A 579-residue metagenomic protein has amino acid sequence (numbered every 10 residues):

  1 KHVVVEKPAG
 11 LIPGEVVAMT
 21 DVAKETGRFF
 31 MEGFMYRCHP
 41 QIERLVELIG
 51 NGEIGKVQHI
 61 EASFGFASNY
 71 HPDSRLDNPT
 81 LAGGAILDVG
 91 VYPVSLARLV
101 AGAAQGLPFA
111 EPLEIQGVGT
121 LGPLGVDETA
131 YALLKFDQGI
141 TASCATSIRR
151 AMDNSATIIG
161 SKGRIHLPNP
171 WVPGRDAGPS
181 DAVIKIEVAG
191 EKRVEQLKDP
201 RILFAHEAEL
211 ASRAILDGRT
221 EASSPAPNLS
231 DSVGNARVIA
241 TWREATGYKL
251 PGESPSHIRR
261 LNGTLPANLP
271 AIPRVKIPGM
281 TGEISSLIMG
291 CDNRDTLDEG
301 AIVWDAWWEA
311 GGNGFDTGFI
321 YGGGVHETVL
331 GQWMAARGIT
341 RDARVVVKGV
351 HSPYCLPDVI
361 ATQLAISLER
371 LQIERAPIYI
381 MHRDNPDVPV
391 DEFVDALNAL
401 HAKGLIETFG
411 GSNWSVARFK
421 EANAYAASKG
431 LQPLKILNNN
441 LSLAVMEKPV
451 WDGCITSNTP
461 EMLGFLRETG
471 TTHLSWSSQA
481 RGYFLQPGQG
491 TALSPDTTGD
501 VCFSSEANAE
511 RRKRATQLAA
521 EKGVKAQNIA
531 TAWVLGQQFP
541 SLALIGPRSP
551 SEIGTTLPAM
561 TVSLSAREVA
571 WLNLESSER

Functional and structural regions predicted by a protein language model:
H2, E6-P8: Short helix/strand-capping hinge loops at secondary-structure junctions that flank key functional elements
H2, F29, I284-I288, G314 (+6 more regions): Structural preference for beta-strand elements that scaffold enzyme active sites
G10-Y70: A contiguous active-site-proximal alpha/beta segment in oxidoreductase catalytic domains
P72-T141, A145-M152, T157, G234: Rossmann-like dinucleotide-binding domain that binds NAD(P)(H)
G122-D127, D137-E207, S223-S230: NAD(P)-dinucleotide binding in Rossmann-like oxidoreductases
A132, V388-R579: Beta/alpha (TIM)-barrel catalytic core signal, keyed to glycine-rich beta->alpha loops juxtaposed to Asp/Glu that bind
L210-A271: C-terminal helix-rich "cap/oligomerization" subdomain common to oxidoreductases
H257-A343, A402: N-terminal binding-site loop/beta-alpha segment at the start of enzyme catalytic domains that lines or forms
